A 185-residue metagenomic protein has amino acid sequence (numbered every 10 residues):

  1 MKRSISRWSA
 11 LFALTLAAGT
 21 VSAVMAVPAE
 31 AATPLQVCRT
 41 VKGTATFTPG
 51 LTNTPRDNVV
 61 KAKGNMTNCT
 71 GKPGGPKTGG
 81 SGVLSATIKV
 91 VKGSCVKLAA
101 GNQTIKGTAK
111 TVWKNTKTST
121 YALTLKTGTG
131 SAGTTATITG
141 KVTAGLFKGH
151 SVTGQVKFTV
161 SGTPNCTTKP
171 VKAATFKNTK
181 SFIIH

Functional and structural regions predicted by a protein language model:
M1-A31: Secretory targeting and sorting signals
S4, T20-V21, V41, K72 (+2 more regions): Small disulfide-bonded, cysteine-rich extracellular recognition modules and tandem repeats
S4-F12, K106, T116-S119, L123 (+1 more regions): Classical cleavable N-terminal Sec signal peptides
I5, L51, P55, S151: Solvent-exposed, flexible loop/coil residues
E30-K92, T163-H185: N-terminal segment immediately downstream of the Sec signal-peptide cleavage site in secreted/extracellular proteins
V41-G43, G107, G154: Glycine-centered structural positions embedded in regular secondary structure
N53-T143: Predominantly extracellular/secreted and cell-surface proteins with exposed, flexible low-complexity segments
G128-H185: A charged, solvent-exposed segment within the mature domains of Sec-exported extracytoplasmic proteins
